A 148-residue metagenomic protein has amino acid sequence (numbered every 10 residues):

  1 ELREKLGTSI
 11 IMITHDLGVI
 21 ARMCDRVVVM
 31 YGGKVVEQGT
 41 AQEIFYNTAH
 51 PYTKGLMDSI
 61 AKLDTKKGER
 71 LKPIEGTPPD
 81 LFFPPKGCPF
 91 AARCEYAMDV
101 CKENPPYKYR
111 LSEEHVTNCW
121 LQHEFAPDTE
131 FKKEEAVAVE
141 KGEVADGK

Functional and structural regions predicted by a protein language model:
E1-E69: P-loop NTP-binding/switch modules centered on Walker-like glycine-rich loops
A41-E143: Charged, flexible cofactor/metal-binding loops and thiol motifs
A145-K148: Iron-sulfur (Fe-S) cluster-binding modules
